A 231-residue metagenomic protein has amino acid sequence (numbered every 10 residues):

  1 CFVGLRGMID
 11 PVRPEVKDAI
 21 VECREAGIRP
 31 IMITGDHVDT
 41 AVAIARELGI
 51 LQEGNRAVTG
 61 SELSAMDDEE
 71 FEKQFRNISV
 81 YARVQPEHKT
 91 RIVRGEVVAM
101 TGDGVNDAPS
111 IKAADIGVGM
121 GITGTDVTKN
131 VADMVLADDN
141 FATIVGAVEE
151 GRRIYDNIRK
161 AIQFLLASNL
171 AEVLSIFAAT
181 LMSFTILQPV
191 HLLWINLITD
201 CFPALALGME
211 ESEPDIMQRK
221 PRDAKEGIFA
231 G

Functional and structural regions predicted by a protein language model:
C1-D39, M66-E69, K73: Signature of the cytosolic headpiece of P-type E1-E2 ATPases
V3-R6, V58, G117: Short hydrophobic beta-strand motif reused across regulatory alpha/beta modules
K17-A19, E25, H37-L48, E87-I92 (+1 more regions): Acidic, divalent-metal-coordinating active-site segment for phosphoryl/phosphodiester hydrolysis, typified by short
I28, D115, A132: Short glycine-/polar-rich loops that comprise or flank the Walker A/P-loop and associated switch/sensor motifs
G35, D103, I122: Cofactor-binding loop segments of dinucleotide-utilizing enzymes, especially the Rossmann-like FAD- and NAD(P)+-binding
L48, Q52-A99, G119-G231: Membrane-embedded transport module
